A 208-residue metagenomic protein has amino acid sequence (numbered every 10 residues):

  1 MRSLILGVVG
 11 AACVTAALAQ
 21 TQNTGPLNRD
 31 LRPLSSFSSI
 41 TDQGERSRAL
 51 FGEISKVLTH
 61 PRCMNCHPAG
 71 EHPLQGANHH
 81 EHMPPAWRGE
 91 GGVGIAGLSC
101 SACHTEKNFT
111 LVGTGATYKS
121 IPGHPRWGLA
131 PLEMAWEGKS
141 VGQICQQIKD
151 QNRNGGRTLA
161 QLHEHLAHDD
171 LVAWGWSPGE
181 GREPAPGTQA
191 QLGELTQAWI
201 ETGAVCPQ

Functional and structural regions predicted by a protein language model:
R2-A49, P61-M64, A69-L74, G193-Q208: Post-cleavage N-terminal segment of exported redox proteins
Q20, P26, P33, P73 (+5 more regions): Proline-rich intrinsically disordered, low-complexity coils
T41, E45, G52, P61 (+2 more regions): C-type cytochrome heme-c attachment and multiheme electron-transfer modules
A49-T59, H79-S99: Flexible gly/pro/ser-rich segments immediately N-terminal to CXXCH heme-c attachment motifs in exported/periplasmic
P61-G70, G97-K107: The canonical Cys-X-X-Cys-His
E71-P73, H80, K119: Acidic helix-start/capping segments at beta-turn-to-alpha-helix junctions
P73-A77, T110-T114: Short Cys/His-rich "knuckle" micro-motifs
